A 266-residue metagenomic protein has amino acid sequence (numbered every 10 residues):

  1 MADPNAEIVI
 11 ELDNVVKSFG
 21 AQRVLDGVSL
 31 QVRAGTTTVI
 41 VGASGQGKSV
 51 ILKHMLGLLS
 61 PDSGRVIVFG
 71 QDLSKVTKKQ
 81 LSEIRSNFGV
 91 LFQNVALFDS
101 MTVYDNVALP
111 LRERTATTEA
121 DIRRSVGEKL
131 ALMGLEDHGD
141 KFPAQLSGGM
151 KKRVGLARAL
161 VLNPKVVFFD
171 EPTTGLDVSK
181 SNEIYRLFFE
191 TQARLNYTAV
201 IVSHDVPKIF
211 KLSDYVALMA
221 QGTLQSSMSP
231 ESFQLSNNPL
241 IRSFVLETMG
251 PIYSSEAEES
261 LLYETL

Functional and structural regions predicted by a protein language model:
L56: Helix-to-loop junction immediately C-terminal to a conserved catalytic motif
D72, E119-D137, F189: Conserved ABC ATPase "signature" region
F142-L146, M150: Conserved ABC ATPase signature
V161-K165: A short, proline-enriched helix->beta-strand linker immediately N-terminal to the Walker B motif in ABC-type P-loop
V167-D170: Catalytic Walker B motif of ABC-type/P-loop ATPase nucleotide-binding domains
N182-R194: Helical segment within the ABC ATPase nucleotide-binding domain
S203-H204: H-loop/switch region of ABC-family ATPase nucleotide-binding domains
